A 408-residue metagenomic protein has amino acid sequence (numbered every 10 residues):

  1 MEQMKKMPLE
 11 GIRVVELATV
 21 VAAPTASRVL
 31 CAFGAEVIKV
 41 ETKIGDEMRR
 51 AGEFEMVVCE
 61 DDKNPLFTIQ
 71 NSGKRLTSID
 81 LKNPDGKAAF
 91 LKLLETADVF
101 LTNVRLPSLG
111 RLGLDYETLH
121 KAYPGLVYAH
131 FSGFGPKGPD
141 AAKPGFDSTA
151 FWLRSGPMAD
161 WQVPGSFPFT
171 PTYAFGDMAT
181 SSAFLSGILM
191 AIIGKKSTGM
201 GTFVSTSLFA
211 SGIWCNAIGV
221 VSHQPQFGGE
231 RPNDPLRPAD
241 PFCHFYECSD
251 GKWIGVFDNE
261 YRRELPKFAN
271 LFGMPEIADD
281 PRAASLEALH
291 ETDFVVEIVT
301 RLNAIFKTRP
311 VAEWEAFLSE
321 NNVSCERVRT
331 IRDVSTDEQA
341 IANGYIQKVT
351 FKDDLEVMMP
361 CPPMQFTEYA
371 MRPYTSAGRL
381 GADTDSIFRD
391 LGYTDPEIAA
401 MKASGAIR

Functional and structural regions predicted by a protein language model:
M1-M200, R379, D385-R408: N-terminal helix-loop segment corresponding to the beta1-alpha1 unit of nucleotide/adenylate-binding folds
M1-R13, E247, N270, D333-R408: Terminal low-complexity tails and localization/encapsulation signals of metabolic enzymes
V37, S319-D333, T394-A399: Short, well-structured beta-strand/strand-turn elements
F67, P232-P238, H244-F245, D293 (+2 more regions): Short Gly/Pro-enriched turn/cap motifs at secondary-structure boundaries
P168-A179, G199-F203, N233-C243, I254-G255 (+2 more regions): A short glycine-threonine-serine/GTX helix/turn-capping micro-motif
A174-L189, L208-N216, E260, E264: Mid-domain beta-loop-alpha active-site segment that forms a flexible, acidic cofactor/metal-binding surface
I192-N233: Substrate-binding/catalytic subdomain of NAD(P)-dependent oxidoreductase enzymes
F242-N321, C325: Aromatic-enriched alpha-helical interface/lid elements that frame and gate functional surfaces
